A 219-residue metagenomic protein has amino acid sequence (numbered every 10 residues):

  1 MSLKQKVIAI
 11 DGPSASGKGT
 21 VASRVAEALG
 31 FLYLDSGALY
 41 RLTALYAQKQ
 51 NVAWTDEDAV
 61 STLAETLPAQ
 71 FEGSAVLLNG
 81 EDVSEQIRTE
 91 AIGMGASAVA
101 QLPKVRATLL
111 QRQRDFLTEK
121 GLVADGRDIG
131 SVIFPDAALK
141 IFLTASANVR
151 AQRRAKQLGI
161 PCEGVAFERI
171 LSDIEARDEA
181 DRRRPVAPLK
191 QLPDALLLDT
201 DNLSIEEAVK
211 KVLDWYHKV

Functional and structural regions predicted by a protein language model:
M1-V7: Extreme N-terminal, non-catalytic leader segments that precede Walker-type/kinase nucleotide-binding cores
I10: Hydrophobic anchor at the beta1->P-loop junction of P-loop NTPases
P13: P-loop (Walker A) phosphate-binding loop of NTP-binding proteins
G19: Walker A/P-loop
E27-E90: N-terminal phosphate/diphosphate-binding loop that engages ATP/GTP or pyrophosphate donors across diverse enzyme folds
L63, E72-S74, Q113-E119, R127-V132 (+2 more regions): Small-molecule kinase domains that catalyze NTP-dependent phosphoryl transfer to phosphate-bearing small molecules
S84-P161: ATP-dependent NMP and nucleoside kinases share a basic, alpha-helical "lid"
